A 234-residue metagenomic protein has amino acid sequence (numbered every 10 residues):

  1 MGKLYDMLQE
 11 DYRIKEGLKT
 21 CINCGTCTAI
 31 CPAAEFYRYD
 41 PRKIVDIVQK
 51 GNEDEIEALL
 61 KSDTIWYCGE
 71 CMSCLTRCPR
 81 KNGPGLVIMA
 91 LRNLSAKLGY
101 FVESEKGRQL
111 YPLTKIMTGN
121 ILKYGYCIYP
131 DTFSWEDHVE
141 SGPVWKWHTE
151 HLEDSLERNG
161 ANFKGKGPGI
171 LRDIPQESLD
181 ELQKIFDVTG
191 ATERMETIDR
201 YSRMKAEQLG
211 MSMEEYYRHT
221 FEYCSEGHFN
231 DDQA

Functional and structural regions predicted by a protein language model:
M1-E16, G25, V188-D199: Short N-terminal secondary-structure initiator segments
M1-Y12, F36-W66, P84-L171: Ferredoxin-type iron-sulfur electron-transfer modules in oxidoreductases and energy-metabolism complexes
E16-E35, S62-N82: Cysteine-centered iron-sulfur cluster-binding motifs in ferredoxin-type domains/subunits of redox enzymes
T20, T26-T28, T64, T76 (+7 more regions): Residue-identity detector for threonine
S73-R80, M117-I128, E214-Y216: Short, charged low-complexity intrinsically disordered segments located at boundaries of structured domains
V144-A234: C-terminal, charged low-complexity interaction regions
